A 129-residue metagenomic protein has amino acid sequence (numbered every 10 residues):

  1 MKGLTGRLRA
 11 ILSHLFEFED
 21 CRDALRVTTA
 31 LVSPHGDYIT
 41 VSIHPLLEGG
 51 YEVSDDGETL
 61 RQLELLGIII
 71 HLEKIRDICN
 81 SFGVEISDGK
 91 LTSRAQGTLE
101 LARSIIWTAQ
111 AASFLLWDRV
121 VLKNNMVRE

Functional and structural regions predicted by a protein language model:
M1-S104: Nuclease-adjacent, charged terminal/linker segments that flank catalytic cores
K90-E129: Solvent-exposed, charged helical/coil patches that constitute nucleic-acid or partner-interaction surfaces
